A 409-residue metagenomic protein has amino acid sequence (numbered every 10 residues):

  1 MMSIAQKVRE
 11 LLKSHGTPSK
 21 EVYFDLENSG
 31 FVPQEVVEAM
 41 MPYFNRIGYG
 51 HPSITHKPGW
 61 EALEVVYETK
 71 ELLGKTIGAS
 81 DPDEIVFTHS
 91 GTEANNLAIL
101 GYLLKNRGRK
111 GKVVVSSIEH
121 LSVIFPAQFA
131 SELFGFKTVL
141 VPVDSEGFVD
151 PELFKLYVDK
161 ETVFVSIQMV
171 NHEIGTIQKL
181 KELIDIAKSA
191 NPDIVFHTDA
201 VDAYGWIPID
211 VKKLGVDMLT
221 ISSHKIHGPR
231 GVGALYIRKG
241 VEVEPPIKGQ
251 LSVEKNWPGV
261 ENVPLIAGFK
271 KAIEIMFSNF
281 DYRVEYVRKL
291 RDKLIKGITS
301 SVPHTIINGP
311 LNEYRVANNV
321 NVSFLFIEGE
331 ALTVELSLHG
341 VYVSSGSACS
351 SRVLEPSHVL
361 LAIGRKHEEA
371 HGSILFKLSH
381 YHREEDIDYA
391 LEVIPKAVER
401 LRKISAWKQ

Functional and structural regions predicted by a protein language model:
M1-Q409: Pyridoxal 5′-phosphate
